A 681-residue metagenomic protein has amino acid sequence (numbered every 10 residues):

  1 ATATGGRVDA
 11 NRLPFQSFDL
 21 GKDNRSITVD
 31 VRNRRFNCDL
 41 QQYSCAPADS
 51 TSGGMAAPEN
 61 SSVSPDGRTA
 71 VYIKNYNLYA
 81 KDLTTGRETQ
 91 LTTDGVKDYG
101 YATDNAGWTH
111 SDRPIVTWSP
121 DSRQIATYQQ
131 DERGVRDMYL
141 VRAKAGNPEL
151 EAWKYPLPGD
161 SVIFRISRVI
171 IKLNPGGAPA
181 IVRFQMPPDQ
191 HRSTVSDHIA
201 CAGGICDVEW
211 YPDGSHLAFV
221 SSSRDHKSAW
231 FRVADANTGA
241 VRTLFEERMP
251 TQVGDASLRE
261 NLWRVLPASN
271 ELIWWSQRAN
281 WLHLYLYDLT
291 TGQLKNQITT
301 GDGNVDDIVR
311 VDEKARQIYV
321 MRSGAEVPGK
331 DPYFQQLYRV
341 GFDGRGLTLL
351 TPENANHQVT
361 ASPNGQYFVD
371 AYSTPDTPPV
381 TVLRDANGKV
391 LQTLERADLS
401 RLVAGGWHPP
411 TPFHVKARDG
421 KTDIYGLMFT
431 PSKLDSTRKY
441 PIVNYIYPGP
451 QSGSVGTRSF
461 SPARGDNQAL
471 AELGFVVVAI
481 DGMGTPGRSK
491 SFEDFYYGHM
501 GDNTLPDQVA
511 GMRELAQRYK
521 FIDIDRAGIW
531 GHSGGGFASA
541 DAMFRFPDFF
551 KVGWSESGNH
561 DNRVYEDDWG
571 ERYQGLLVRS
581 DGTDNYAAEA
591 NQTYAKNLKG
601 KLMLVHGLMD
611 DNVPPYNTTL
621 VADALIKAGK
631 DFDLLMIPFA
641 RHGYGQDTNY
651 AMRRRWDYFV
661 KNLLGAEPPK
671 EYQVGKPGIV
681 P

Functional and structural regions predicted by a protein language model:
A1-P379, L383-R384, S400-A404, I424 (+2 more regions): Beta-propeller folds
R136-D137, R183, I205-D207, G214 (+4 more regions): Serine-hydrolase catalytic core recognition
